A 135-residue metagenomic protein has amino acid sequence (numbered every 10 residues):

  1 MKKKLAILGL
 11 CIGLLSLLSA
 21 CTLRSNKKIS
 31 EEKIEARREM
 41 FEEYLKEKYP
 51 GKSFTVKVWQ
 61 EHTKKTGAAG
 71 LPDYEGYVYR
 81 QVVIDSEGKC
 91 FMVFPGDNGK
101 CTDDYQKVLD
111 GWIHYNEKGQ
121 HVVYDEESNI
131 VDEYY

Functional and structural regions predicted by a protein language model:
M1-K4: Positively charged n-region of N-terminal signal peptides that target proteins for export
A6-I12: Sec-dependent N-terminal signal peptides
L17-A20: C-terminal motif of bacterial Sec signal peptides marking the signal peptidase cleavage site
S25-K64: Short, non-transmembrane alpha-helical segments in secretory-pathway proteins
G51-N98: Exposed beta-strand-loop-beta-strand "reactive/processing" segments of non-cytosolic proteins
F94-Y134: A short, surface-exposed interaction/processing loop segment used at functional sites
